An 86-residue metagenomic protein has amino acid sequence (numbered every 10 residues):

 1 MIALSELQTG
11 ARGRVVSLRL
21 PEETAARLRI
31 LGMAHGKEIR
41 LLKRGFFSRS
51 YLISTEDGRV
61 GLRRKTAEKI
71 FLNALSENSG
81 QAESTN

Functional and structural regions predicted by a protein language model:
S17-P21: A structural micro-motif recognizing beta-strand termini and the immediately following turn/loop segments
E23-R27: Short alpha-helix capping/helix-loop boundary micro-motifs
L28-L31, R63: Short beta-strand-centered segments at strand-helix junctions
L52-N86: C-terminal structural segments of small proteins and small subunits
